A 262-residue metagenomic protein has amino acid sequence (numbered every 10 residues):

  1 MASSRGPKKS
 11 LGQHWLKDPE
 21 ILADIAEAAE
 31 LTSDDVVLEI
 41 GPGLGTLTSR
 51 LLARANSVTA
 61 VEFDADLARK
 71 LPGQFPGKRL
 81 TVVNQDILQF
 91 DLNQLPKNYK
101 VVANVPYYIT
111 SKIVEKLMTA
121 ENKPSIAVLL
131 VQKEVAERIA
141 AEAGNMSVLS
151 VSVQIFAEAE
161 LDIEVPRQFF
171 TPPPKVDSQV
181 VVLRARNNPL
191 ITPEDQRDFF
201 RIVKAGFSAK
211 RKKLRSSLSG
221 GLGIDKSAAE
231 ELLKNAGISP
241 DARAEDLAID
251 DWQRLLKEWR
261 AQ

Functional and structural regions predicted by a protein language model:
M1-A205, S227, K234, E245 (+2 more regions): Catalytic cores of RNA-modifying enzymes
L222-D225: Short amphipathic alpha-helix segments
E231-P240: Short helix/strand-capping connector loops at secondary-structure junctions
